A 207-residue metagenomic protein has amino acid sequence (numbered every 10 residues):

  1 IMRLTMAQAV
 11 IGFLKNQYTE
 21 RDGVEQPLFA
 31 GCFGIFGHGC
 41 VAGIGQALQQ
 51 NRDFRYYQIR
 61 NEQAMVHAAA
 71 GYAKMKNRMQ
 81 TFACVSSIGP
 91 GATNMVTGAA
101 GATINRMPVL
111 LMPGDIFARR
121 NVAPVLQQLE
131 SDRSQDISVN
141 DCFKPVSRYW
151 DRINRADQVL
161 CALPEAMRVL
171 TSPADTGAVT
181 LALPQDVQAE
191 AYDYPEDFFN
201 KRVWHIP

Functional and structural regions predicted by a protein language model:
I1-P207: N-terminal alpha/beta PP-like core and its mobile active-site loop of ThDP/TPP-dependent enzymes
